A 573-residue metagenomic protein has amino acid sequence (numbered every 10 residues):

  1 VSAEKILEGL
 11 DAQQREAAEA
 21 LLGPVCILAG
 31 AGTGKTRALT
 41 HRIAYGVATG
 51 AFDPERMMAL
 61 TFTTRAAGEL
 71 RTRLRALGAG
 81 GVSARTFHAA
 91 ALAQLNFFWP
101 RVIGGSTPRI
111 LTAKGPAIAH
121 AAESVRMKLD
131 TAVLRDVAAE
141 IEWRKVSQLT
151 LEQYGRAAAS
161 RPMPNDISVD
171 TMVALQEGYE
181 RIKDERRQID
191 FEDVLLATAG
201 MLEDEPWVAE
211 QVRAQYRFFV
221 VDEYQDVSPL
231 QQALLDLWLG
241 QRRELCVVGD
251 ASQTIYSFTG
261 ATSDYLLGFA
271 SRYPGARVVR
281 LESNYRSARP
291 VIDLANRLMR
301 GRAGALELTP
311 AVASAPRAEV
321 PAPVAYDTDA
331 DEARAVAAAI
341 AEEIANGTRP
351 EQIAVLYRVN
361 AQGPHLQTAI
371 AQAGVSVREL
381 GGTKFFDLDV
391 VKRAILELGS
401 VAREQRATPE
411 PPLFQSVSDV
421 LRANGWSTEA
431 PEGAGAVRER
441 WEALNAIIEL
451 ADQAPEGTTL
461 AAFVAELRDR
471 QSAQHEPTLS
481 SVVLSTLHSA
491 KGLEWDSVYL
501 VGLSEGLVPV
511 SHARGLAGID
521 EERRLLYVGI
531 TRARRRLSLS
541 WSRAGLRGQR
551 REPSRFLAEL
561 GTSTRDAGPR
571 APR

Functional and structural regions predicted by a protein language model:
V1-G104, P108, E210, D293-N296 (+1 more regions): P-loop NTPase Walker
E8-E19, G23-L28, A38, M58-A59 (+5 more regions): Conserved helicase NTPase motor core
L21, P100-Q188, Y216, R280 (+2 more regions): ATP-hydrolysis module of ASCE/P-loop NTPase motor domains, specifically the Walker B Asp-Glu catalytic pair
G23, F52-R56, G80, Q241-E244 (+8 more regions): Short glycine-/polar-rich loops that comprise or flank the Walker A/P-loop and associated switch/sensor motifs
I27, A31-L39, I43, P274-R277 (+5 more regions): Helicase P-loop NTPase motor core
G81-Q94, A113, V375-E397: Conserved beta-strand -> loop -> alpha-helix junction used to position metal-binding or nucleic-acid-contacting
A84-T86, D193, A197-T198, L479-L487: Conserved two-lobed SF2 helicase motor
N165, G363-G374, L388-R570: Conserved helicase C-terminal RecA-like lobe
